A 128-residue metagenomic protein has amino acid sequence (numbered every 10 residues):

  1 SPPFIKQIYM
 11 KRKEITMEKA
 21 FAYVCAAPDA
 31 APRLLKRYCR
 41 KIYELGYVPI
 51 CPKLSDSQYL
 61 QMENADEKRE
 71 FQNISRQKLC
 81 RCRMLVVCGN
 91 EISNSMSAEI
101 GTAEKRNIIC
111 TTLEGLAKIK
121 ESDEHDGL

Functional and structural regions predicted by a protein language model:
S1-K6: Extreme N-terminal basic, low-complexity initiation segments that serve as generic localization/processing leaders
M10-L128: Conserved catalytic or regulatory cores that recognize and/or transform ribose-phosphate-containing ligands
